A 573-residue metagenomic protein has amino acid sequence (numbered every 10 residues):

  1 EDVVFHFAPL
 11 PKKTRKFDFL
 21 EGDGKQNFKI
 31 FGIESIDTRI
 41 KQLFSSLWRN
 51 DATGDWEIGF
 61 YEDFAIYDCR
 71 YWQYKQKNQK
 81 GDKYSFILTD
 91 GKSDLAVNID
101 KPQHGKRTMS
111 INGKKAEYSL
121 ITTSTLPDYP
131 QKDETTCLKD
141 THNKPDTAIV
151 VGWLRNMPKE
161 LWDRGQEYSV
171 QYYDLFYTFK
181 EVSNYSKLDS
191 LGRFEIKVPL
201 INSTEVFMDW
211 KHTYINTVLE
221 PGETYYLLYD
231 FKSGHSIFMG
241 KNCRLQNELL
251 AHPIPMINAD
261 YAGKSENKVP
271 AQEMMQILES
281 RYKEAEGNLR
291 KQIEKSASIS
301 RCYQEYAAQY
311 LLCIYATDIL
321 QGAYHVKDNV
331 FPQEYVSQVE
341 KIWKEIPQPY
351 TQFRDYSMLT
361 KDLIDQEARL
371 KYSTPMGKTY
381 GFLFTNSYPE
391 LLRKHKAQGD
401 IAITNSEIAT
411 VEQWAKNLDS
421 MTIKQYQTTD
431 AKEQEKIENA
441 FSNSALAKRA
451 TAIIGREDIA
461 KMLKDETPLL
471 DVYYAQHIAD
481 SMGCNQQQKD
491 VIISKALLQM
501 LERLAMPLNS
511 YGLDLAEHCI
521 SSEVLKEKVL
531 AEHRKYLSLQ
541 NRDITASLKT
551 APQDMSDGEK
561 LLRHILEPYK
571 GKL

Functional and structural regions predicted by a protein language model:
D2-P9, D18: Ligand-binding face of N-terminal immunoglobulin V-set domains in extracellular IgSF glycoproteins
H6, F28, S35-R39: Alpha-helical, hydrophobic structural elements that either
A8-K13, L200-I201: Short, surface-exposed loop/turn segments at beta-strand-coil junctions that are enriched for proline with nearby
P11-K25, V206-D209: Short, surface-exposed ligand- or partner-binding patches at beta-edge/loop junctions that are enriched in aromatics
S35-Q42, K75-C302: A non-transmembrane, solvent-exposed segment enriched in polar/low-complexity residues
R39-E57: Tryptophan-anchored aromatic micro-motifs
D51-D90: N-terminal glycine/threonine-rich, aromatic-flanked beta-hairpin/loop signature
G240-G571: Oxidative protein folding and maturation machinery
